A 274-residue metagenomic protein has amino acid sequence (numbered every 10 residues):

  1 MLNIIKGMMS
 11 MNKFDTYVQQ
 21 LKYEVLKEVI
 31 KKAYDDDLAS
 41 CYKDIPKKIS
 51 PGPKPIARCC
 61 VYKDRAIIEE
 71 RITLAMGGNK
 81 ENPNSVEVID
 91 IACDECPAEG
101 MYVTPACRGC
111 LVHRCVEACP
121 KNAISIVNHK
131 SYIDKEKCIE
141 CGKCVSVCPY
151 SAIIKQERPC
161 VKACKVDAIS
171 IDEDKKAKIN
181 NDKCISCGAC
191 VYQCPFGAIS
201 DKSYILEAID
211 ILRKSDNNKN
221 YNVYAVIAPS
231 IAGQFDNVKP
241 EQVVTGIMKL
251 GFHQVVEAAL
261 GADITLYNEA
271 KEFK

Functional and structural regions predicted by a protein language model:
M1-G77, D201-K274: Iron-sulfur-associated redox domains of electron-transfer enzymes in respiratory and anaerobic energy metabolism
G77-N84, C115-V116, I124: Small-residue-rich
E81-T104, K121-N122: N-terminal [4Fe-4S]-dependent radical SAM core
D94-Y102, S125-K130, S170-I171, A189 (+2 more regions): Gly-rich Lys/Arg/Thr-decorated short loops/hinges at beta-loop-alpha junctions or inter-strand turns that position
C96-E117, S146: Glycine-rich adenosyl-nucleotide cofactor-binding module
T104-A106, Y150-S151, Y192-G197, P229-Q234: Flexible, glycine/proline-enriched loop segments at strand-loop-helix junctions that form or flank small-ligand binding
V112-K135, K143-N180, I185, A189-I205: Iron-sulfur cluster-binding cysteine motifs and their immediate structural context in ferredoxin-like electron-transfer
